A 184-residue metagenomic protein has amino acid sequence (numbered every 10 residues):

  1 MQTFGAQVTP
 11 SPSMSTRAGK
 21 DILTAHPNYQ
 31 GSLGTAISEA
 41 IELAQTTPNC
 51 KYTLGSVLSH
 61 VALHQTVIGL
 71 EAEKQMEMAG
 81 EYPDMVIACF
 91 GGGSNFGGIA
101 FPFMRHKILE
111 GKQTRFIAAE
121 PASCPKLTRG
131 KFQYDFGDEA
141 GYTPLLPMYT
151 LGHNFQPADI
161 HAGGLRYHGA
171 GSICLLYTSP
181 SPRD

Functional and structural regions predicted by a protein language model:
Q2-F4, V8: Hydrophobic or amphipathic alpha-helical targeting/insertion segments
T9-S38, P48-K51, G55-L176: Glycine-rich phosphate/pyrophosphate-binding loop at beta-loop-alpha junctions
A44: Non-catalytic, low-structured ubiquitin/UBL-interacting segments
Y177-D184: Conserved small/polar residues in nucleotide/adenosyl-binding loops
